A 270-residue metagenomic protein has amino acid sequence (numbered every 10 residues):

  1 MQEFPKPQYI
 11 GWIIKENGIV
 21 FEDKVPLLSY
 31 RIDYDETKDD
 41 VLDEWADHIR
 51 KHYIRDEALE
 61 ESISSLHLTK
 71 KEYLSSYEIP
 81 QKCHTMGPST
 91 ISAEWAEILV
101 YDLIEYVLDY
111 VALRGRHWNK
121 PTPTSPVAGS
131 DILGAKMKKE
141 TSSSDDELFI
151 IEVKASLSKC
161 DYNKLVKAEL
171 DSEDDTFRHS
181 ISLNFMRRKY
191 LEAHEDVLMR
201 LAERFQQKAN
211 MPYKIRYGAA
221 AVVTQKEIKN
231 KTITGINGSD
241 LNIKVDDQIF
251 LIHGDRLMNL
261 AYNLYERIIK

Functional and structural regions predicted by a protein language model:
M1-T69, E266-K270: Nuclease-adjacent, charged terminal/linker segments that flank catalytic cores
S75, I98-V107: Amphipathic alpha-helical segments that form well-ordered structural scaffolds and often line/cohere around active
I79-Y101, P121-P123: A short, highly charged nucleic-acid-interacting micro-segment common to nuclease and nuclease-linked defense proteins
I104, I132-G134, F149-A155: Conserved catalytic cores of phosphodiester-cleaving nucleases, focusing on short active-site segments
V107-S125: A short acidic/basic microdomain associated with nuclease active sites
K139-D146: Short, solvent-exposed loop/turn segments that connect beta-strands within catalytic domains and beta-strand-rich
K159-I228: Acidic, metal/cofactor-coordinating or nucleic-acid-engaging core segments within structured domains
R200-K270: Charged, structured surface patches that assemble and position nucleic-acid processing machinery
